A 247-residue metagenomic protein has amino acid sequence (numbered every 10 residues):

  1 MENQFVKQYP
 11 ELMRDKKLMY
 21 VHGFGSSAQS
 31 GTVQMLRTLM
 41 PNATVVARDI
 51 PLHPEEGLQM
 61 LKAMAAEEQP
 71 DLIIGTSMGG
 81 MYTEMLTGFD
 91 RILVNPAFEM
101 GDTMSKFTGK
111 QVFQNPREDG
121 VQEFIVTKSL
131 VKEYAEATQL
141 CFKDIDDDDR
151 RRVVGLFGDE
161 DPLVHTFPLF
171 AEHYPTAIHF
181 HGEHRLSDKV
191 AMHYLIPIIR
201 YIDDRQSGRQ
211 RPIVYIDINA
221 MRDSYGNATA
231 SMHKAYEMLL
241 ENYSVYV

Functional and structural regions predicted by a protein language model:
N3-R14, Q210: Short beta-strand-to-loop junctions in surface cap/lid or active-site-entrance loops
L12-E67, Y236-E237, N242-V247: Active-site catalytic motif of lipid deacylating hydrolases and related acyltransferases
K16, P212-N219, N227-Y246: N-terminal subdomain of nucleotide-sugar transferases
M19-G23, F157, I216-N219: The conserved beta1-alpha1 loop
G23-S27, A220-N227: Serine-hydrolase catalytic-loop signature spanning alpha/beta hydrolases and amidase-signature enzymes
D71-I74, D90-I92: Residue in the alpha/beta-hydrolase core beta-strand immediately N-terminal to the catalytic nucleophile
I74-E84: Gly/Ala-rich beta-loop-alpha elbow adjacent to hydrolase catalytic centers
D90-G208: The alpha/beta-hydrolase serine catalytic core
